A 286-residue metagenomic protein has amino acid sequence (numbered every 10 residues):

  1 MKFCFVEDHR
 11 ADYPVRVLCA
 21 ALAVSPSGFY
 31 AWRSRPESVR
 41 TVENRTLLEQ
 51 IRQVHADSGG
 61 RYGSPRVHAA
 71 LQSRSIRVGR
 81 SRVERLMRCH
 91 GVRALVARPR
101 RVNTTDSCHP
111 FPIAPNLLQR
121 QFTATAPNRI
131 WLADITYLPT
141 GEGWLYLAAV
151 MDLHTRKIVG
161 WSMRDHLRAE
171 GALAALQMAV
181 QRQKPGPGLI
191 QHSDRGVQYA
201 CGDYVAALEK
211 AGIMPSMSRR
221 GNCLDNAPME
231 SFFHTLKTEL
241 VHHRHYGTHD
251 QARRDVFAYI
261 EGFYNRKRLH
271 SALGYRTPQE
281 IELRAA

Functional and structural regions predicted by a protein language model:
M1-A286: Charged DNA-binding/catalytic regions of mobile-element recombinases
